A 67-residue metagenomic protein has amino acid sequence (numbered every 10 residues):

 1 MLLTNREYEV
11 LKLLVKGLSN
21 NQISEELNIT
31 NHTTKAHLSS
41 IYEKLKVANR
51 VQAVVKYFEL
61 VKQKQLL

Functional and structural regions predicted by a protein language model:
M1-E9, L66-L67: Regulatory hinge/linker segments at domain boundaries that couple sensory/effector modules to output domains
E7-E9, E25-E26, E43, E59: Glutamate identity and glutamate-enriched acidic tracts
E7-V10, L14, A53: Short alpha-helical "packing" element that flanks the helix-turn-helix/winged-helix DNA-binding module
V10-K12, L38, E59-K62: Intrinsically disordered, low-complexity segments enriched in glycine/proline and serine/threonine
L14-L18, Y57: Short helix-to-turn junction characteristic of helix-turn-helix DNA-binding domains, especially the helix
S19-Q52: Recognition helix of helix-turn-helix DNA-binding domains
E43-L67: Basic, Lys/Arg-enriched C-terminal extension of HTH/homeodomain DNA-binding domains
